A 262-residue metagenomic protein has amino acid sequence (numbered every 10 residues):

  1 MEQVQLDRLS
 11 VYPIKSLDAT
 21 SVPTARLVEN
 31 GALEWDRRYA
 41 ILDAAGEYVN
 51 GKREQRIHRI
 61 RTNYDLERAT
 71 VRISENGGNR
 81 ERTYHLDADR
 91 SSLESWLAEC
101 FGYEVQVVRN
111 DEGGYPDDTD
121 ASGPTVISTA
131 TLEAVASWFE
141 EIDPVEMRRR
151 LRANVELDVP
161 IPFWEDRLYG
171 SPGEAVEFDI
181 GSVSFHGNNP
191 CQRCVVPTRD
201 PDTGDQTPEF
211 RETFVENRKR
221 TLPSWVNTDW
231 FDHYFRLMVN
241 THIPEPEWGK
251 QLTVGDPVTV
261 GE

Functional and structural regions predicted by a protein language model:
M1-E262: Metal-cofactor-dependent catalytic cores
